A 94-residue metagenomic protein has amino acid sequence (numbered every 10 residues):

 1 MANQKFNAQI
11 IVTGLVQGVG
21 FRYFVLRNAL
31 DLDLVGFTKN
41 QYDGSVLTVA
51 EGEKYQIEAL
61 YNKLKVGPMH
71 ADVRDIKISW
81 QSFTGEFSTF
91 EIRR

Functional and structural regions predicted by a protein language model:
M1-R94: Intrinsically disordered, low-complexity, mixed-charge
